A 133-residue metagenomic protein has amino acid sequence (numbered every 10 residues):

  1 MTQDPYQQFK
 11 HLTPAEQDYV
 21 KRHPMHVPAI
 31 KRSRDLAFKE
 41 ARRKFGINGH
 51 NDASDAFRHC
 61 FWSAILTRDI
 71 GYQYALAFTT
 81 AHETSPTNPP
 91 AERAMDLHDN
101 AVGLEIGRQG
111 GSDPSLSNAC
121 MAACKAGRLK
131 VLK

Functional and structural regions predicted by a protein language model:
M1-T79, T84-K133: Intrinsically disordered, low-complexity, mixed-charge
